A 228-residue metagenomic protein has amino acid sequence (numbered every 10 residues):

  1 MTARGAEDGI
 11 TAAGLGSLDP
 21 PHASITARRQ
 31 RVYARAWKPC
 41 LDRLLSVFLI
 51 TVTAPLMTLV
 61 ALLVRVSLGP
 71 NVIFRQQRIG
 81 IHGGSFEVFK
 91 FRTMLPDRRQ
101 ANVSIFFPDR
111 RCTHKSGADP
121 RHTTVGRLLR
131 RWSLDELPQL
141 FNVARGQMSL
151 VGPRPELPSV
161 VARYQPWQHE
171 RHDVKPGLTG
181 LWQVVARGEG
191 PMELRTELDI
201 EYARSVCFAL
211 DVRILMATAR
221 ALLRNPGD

Functional and structural regions predicted by a protein language model:
T2-G14, R28-R29, Y33, H169-D228: C-terminal terminal-structure detector
T11-L18, F74-R121, T179-I200: Short, glycine-rich, amphipathic interfacial segments at transmembrane boundaries or analogous
L15-A27: Non-transmembrane, extramembrane segments of multi-pass ion/lipid transporters
I25-Q100, N142, F208, R213-D228: A hydrophobic, helix-centered structural microdomain
Q30, A34-K38, T53, K115-H122 (+3 more regions): Short, solvent-exposed loop/helix junctions and linker helices that flank or host conserved functional motifs
D42, D135-E136, D199, D211: Acidic active-site catalytic centers that drive phospho-/nucleotidyl reactions and related ester hydrolyses
S46, A61, F74, T123-R127 (+2 more regions): Positions in alpha-helical segments
T113-K175, I214-L222: A short, structured surface patch at a secondary-structure boundary
